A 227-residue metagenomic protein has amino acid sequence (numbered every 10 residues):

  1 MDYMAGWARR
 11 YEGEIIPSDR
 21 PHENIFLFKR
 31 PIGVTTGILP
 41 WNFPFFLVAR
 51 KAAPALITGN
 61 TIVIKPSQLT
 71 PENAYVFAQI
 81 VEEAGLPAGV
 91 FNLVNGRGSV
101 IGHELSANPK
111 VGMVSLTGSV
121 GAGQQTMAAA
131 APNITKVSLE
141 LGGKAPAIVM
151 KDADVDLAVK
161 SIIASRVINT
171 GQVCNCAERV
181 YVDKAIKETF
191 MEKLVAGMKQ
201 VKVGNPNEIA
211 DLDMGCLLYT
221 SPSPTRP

Functional and structural regions predicted by a protein language model:
Y3, G13-L157: Rossmann-like NAD(P) dinucleotide-binding subdomain of oxidoreductase/dehydrogenase enzymes
Y3-P17, K199-P206: Proline-centered turn/helix-capping motifs that create local helix->coil transitions or kinks
A5, A52, A74, A177 (+2 more regions): Short amphipathic alpha-helical/adjacent loop interface patches that line ligand and macromolecule-binding sites
A5-A8, V81, I101, R166 (+1 more regions): Short, well-ordered alpha-helical segments in soluble proteins
M113, G121-S221: ALDH superfamily catalytic-core signature
P222-P227: A short, hydrophobic C-terminal helix/tail in secreted or cell-surface proteins
